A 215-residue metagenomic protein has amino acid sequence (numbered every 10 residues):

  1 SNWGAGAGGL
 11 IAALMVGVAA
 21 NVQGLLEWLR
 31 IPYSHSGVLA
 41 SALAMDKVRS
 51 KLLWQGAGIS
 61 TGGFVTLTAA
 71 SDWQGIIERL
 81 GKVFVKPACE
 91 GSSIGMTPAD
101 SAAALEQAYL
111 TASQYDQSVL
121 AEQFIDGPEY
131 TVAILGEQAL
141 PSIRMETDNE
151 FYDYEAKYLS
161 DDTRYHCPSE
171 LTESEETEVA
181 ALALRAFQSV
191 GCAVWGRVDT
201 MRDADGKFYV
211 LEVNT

Functional and structural regions predicted by a protein language model:
S1-G63: Conserved N-proximal alpha/beta basic substrate-recognition cap immediately N-terminal to, or forming the N-lobe
L26, Q123, V132, F187-T215: Conserved metal-phosphate-binding beta-hairpin within the catalytic cores of diverse ATP-dependent phosphoryl-transfer
S41-P128: Active-site nucleotide/adenylate-binding loops and adjacent lid/helix of ATP-dependent enzymes
G62, G81-V83, I94, P128-Y130 (+4 more regions): Change "...and in nucleic-acid phosphodiester-cleaving endonucleases..." to "...and in nucleic-acid processing enzymes
S93, D148, N214-T215: Glycine-rich phosphate/pyrophosphate-binding beta-alpha loops
D100-A181, R202-Y209: Phosphate-binding site of ATP-dependent enzymes
